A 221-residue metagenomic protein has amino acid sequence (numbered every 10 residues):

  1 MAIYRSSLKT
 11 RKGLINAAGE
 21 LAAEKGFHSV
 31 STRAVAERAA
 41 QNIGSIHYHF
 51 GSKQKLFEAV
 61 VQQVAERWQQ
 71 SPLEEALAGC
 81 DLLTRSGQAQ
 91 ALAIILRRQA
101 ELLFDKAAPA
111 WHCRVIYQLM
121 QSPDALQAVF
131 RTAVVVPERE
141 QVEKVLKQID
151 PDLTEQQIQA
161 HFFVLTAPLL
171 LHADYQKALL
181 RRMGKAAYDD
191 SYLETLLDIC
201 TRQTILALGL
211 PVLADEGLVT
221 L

Functional and structural regions predicted by a protein language model:
M1-K9, V212-L221: N-terminal intrinsically disordered/low-complexity leader segments
L8-N16, F50-L73, L77, A128-R131: An amphipathic alpha-helix adjacent to DNA-recognition modules
G13, L21-Q63: Helix-turn-helix
L73-P109, H161-L165: Hydrophobic alpha-helical connector segments
Q90, D124-D150, D198, R202: Amphipathic alpha-helical packing segments from all-alpha helical-bundle domains
K106-T132, Q176-R181: Amphipathic alpha-helical segments used for helix-helix packing
H112-Q121, E155-Q176, T195, I199-Q203: Hydrophobic alpha-helical segments that form the core of small-molecule binding pockets and/or dimer interfaces
V135-H161, R182, L208-G217: Hydrophobic alpha-helical bundle segments that form small-molecule/ligand-binding pockets
